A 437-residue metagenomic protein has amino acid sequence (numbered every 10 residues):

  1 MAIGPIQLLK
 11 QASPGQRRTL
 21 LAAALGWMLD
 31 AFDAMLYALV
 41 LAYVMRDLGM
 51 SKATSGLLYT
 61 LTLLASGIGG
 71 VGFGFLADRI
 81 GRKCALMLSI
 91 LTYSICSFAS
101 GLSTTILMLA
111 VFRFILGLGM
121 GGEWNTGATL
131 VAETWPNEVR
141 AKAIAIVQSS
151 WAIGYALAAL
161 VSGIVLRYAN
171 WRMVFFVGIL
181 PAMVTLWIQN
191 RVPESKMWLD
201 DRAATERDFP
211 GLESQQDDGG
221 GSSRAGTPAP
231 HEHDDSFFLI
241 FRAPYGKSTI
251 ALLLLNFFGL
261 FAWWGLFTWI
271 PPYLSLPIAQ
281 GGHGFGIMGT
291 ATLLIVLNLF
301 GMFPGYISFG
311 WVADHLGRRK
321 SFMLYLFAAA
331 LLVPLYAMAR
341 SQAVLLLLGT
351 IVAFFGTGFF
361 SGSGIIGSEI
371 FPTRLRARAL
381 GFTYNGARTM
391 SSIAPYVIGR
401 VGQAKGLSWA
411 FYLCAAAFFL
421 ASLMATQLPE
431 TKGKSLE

Functional and structural regions predicted by a protein language model:
M1-F32: Cytosolic juxtamembrane N-terminal segment immediately preceding the first transmembrane helix of multi-pass
Y37-A38, P244-P304: Extracytoplasmic gate region of multi-pass secondary transporters
V44-M45, L76-A77, V161-A169, L274-S275 (+2 more regions): Interfacial helix-cap and linker-helix signal at transmembrane-aqueous boundaries of multi-pass secondary transporters
G49, G81, L102-M108, P136 (+2 more regions): Helix-breaking motifs and short loop linkers at transmembrane-helix boundaries and internal kinks in secondary membrane
I68-I106, A313-L316: Conserved MFS/SLC helix-loop-helix module at the cytosolic interface between two early adjacent transmembrane helices
F112-S149: Cytoplasmic helix-loop-helix junction between adjacent transmembrane helices in 12-TM secondary transporters
V147-N190: Helix-loop-helix hairpin linking two adjacent transmembrane segments in secondary transporters
V296, G301, W311-I366: C-terminal transmembrane helical hairpin of 12-TM major facilitator-type secondary transporters
